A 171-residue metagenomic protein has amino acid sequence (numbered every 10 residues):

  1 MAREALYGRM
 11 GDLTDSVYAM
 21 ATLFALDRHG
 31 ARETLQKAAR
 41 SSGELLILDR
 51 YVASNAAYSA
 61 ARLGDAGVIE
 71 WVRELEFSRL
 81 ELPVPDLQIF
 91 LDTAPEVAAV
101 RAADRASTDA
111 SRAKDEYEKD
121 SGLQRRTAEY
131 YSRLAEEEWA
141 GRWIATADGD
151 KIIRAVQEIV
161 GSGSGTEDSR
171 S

Functional and structural regions predicted by a protein language model:
M1-L80: ATP-dependent small-molecule kinase phosphotransfer cores that center on conserved nucleotide phosphate-binding segments
D27, Y51, T93, A147-K151: Short beta->alpha linker loops
I47, L87-I89, R142-I144: Hydrophobic/aromatic beta-strand patches that form the interior of the parallel beta-sheet core in alpha/beta enzyme
N55-E129: A glycine- and Lys/Arg-enriched "phosphate-lid" helix/loop adjacent to the NTP-binding pocket of small-molecule kinases
E96-S171: NTP-dependent small-molecule kinase module
